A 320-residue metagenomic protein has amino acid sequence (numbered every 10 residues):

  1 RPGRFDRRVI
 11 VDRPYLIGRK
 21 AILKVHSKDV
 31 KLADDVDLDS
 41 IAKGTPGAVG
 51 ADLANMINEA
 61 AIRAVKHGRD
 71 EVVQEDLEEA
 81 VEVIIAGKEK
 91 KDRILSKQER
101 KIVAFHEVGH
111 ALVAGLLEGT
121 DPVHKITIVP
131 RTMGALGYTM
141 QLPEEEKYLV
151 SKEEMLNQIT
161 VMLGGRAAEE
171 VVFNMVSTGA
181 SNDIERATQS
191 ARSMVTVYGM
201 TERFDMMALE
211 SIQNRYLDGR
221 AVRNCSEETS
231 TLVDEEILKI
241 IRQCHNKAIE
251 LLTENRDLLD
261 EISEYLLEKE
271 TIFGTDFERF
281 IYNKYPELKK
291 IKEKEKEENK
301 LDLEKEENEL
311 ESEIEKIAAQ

Functional and structural regions predicted by a protein language model:
R1-D12: A short helix-turn-beta junction within AAA+ P-loop NTPase domains corresponding to the substrate/partner-engaging
R1-G3, K24, E118, Q141-L142: Short, glycine/charged-enriched secondary-structure capping and boundary segments
V11-E78, G87-K88, D92, M162-E170 (+1 more regions): Conserved C-terminal "switch" segment of AAA+ ATPases
R100-F105, A111-Q320: Soluble catalytic regions of large protease machineries
